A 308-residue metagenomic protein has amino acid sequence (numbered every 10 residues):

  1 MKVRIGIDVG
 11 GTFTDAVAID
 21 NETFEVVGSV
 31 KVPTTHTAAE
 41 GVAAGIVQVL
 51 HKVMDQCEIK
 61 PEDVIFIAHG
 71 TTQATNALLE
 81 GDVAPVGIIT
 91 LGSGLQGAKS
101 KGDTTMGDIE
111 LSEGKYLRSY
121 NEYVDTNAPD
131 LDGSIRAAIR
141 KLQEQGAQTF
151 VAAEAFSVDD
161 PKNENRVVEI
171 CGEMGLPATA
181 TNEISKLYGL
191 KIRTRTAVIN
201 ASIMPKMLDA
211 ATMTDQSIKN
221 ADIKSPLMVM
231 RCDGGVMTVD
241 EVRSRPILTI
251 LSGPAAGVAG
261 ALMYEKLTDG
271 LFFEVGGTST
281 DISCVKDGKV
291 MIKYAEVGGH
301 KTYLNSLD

Functional and structural regions predicted by a protein language model:
M1-D308: N-terminally biased helix-coil "hinge/interface" segments that flank
